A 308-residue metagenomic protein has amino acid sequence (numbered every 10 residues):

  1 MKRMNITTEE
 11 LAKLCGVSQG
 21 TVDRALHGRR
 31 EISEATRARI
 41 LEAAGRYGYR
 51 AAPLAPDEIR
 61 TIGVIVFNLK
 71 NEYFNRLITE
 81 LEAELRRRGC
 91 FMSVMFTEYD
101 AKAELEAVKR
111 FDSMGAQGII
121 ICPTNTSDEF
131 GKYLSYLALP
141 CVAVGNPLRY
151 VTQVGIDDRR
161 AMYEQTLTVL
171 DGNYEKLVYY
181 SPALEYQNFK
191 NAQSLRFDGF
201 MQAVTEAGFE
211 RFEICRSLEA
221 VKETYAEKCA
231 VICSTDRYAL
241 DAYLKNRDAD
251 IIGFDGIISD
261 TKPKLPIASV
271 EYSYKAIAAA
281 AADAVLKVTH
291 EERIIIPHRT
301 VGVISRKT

Functional and structural regions predicted by a protein language model:
M1-I59: N-terminal helix-turn-helix DNA-binding module of bacterial transcription factors
Y49-R110, M114-Q117, D198-M201: Amphipathic helical "hinge" segments at domain boundaries
Y73-R87, A161-E164, K190-E210, D241 (+1 more regions): Short, solvent-exposed amphipathic alpha-helices that sit in or adjacent to ligand/effector-binding or catalytic
A116-P123, K176-S181, E185, A226-Y238 (+1 more regions): Periplasmic-binding protein-like
C122-E164, D255-I267: Flexible loop/hinge segments that line or gate small-molecule binding clefts
V154-Y180, L218-K222, Y272-E291: Hydrophobic alpha-helical segments within soluble ligand-binding/sensing domains
Q165-F209, E292-T308: An alpha-beta-alpha
E223-T308: Flexible loop/turn connectors
